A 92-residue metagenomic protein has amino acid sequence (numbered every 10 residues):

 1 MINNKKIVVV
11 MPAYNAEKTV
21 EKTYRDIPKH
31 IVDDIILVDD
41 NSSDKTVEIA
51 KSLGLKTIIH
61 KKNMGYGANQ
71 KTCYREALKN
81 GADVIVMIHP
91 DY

Functional and structural regions predicted by a protein language model:
K6-V8: Cell-envelope/extracellular polymer assembly enzymes that use nucleotide-activated donors
A13, V38-D40, H60: Conserved sequence signature across two-component system core domains
Y14-K29: Short, well-formed alpha-helical segments that are part of the catalytic scaffolds of diverse glycosyltransferases
A16, K71, V86: Glycine-rich phosphate-binding loops of nucleotide-dependent enzymes
D33, V47-N80: Conserved donor nucleotide-binding strand/loop of the catalytic core
D39-V47: A conserved acidic beta->alpha catalytic loop
K61-K62, P90-Y92: Short acidic donor-binding/metal-coordinating loop in glycosyltransferase active sites
A82-D91: Short beta-strand-to-loop acidic/aromatic patch adjacent to the donor-nucleotide binding site
